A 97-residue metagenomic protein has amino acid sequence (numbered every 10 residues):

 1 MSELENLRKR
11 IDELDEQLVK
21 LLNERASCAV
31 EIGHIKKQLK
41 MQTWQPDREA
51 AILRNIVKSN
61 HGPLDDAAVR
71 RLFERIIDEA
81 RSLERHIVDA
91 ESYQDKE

Functional and structural regions predicted by a protein language model:
M1-E97: Domain-level signature for soluble enzymes in the chorismate/prephenate branch of the shikimate pathway
